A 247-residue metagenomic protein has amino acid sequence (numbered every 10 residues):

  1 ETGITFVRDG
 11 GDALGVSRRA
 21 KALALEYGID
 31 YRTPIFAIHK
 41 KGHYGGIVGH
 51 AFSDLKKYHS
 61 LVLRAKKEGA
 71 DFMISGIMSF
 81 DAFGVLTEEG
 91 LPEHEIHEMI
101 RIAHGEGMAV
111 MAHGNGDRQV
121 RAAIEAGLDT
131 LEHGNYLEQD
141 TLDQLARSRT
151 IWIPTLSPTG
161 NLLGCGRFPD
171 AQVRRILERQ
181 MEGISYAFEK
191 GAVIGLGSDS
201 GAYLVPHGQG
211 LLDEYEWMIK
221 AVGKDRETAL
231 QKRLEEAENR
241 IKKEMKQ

Functional and structural regions predicted by a protein language model:
E1-R101, E106, I153-T155, T159: Divalent-metal coordination cores built from histidine and acidic residues
V7-R8, R32, V110-H113, E132 (+2 more regions): Structural detector of well-ordered beta-strand residues that form the stable sheet scaffold of enzyme domains
R19-A22, K57-S60, R64, H94-R101 (+6 more regions): Alpha-helical scaffolding segments of alpha/beta enzyme cores, especially the outer helices of TIM-barrel or partial
T87-H97, R174-M181, G210-E214: Charged helix-capping and loop-helix junction motifs
P92-A103, M111-E125: N-terminal active-site wall of soluble small-molecule enzyme domains
G105, E178-Q247: His/Asp/Glu-enriched, well-ordered alpha-helical/loop segment that forms or immediately abuts the divalent-metal
I124-T130, A146-W152, G191-V193: Glycine-enriched alpha-helix->loop->beta-strand junction motifs that scaffold or abut catalytic
